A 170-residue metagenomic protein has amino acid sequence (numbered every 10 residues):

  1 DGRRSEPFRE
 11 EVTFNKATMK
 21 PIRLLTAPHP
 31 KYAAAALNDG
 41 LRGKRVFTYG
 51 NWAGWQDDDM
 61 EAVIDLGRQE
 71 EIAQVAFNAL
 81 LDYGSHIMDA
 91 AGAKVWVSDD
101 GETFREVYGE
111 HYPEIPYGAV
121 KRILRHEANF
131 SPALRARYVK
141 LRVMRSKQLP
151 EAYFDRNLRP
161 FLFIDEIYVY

Functional and structural regions predicted by a protein language model:
D1-A53, D57-M60: Short, compositionally stereotyped local motifs that mark structural "simplifiers"
L24-P30, V120-S131: Short, surface-exposed secondary-structure junctions/capping segments
A27, D100, H111-Y112: Residues that form or immediately flank small-molecule/cofactor binding pockets and catalytic motifs
A34-A36, H86-I87, P116-V120, A152-Y153: A short, polar/proline- and glycine-enriched secondary-structure boundary/capping micro-motif
K44-Y108, L124-Y170: Aromatic, loop-rich ligand-recognition surfaces of beta-strand-rich domains
E106-Y117: Solvent-exposed serine/threonine-rich low-complexity stretches and specific carbohydrate-binding patches
